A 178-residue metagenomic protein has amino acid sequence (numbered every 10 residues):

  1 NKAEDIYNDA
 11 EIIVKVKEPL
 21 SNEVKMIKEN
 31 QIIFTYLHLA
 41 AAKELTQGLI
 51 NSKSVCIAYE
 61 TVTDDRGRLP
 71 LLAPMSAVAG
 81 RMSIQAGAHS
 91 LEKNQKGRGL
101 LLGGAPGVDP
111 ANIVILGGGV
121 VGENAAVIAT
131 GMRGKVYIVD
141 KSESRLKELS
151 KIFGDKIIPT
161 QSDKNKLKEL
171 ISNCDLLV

Functional and structural regions predicted by a protein language model:
N1-K2, V14-K15, T35, C56-Y59 (+3 more regions): General beta-strand structural signal in soluble alpha/beta enzymes
A3, E23, L167: Acidic, amphipathic alpha-helical patches
D9, E29, I50-K53, M132 (+1 more regions): Short, structured coil segments at secondary-structure junctions
D9-A10, C174: An anion/phosphate-binding loop that grips the pyrophosphate of nucleotide cofactors and donors
E18, V78, G119-V121: Residue-level detector of alpha-helix initiation sites
S21-N112: Glycine/serine-rich phosphate-binding loop and adjoining beta1-alpha1 elements at the start of nucleotide-handling
K96-L176: Glycine-rich phosphate/diphosphate-binding loop of Rossmann-like nucleotide-binding domains
